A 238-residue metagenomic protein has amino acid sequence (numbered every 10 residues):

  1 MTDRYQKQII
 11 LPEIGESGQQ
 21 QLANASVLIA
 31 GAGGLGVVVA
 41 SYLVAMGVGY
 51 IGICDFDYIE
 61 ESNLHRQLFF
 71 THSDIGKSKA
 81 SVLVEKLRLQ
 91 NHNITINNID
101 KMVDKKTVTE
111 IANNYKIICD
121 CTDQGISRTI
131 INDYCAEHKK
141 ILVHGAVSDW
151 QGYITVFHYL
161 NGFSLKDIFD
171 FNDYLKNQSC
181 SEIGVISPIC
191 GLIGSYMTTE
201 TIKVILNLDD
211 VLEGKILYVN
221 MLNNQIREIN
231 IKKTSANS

Functional and structural regions predicted by a protein language model:
M1-S238: Adenine nucleotide-associated cytosolic modules
